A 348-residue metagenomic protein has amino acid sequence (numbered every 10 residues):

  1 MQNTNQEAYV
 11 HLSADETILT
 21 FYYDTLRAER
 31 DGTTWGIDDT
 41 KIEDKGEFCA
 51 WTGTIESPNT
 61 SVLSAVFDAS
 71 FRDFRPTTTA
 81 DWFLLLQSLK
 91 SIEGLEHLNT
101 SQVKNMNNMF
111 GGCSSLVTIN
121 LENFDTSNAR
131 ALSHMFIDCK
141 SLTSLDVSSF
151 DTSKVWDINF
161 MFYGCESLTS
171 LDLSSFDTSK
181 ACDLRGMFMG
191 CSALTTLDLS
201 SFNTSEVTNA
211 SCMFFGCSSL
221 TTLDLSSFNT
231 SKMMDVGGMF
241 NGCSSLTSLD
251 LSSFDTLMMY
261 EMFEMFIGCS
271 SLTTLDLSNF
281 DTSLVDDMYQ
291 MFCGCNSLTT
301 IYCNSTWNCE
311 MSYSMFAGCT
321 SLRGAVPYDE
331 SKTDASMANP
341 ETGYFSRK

Functional and structural regions predicted by a protein language model:
M1-K348: Negatively charged
